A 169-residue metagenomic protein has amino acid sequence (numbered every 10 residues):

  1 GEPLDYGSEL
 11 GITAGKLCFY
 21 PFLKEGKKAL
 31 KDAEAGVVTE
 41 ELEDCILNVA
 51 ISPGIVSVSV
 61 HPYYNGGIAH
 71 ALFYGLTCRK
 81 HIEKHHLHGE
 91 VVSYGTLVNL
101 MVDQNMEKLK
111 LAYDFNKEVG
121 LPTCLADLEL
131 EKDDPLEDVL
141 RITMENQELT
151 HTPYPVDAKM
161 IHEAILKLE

Functional and structural regions predicted by a protein language model:
G1-P3, T39, K132, D157: General structural signal for secondary-structure boundaries
P3-F115: Active-site segments that bind and position negatively charged phosphate/pyrophosphate groups
N105-E169: C-terminal charged capping/lid subdomain of soluble metabolic enzymes
